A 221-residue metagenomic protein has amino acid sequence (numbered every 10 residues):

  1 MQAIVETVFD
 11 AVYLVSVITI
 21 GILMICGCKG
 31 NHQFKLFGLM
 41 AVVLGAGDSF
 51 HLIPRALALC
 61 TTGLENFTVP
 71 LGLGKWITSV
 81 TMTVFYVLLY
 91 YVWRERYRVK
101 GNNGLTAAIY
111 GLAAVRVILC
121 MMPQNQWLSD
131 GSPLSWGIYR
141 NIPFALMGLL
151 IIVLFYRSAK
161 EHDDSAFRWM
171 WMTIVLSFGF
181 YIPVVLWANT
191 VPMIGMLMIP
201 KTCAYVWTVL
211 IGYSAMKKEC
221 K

Functional and structural regions predicted by a protein language model:
M1-T19: Hydrophobic transmembrane alpha-helical segments in integral membrane proteins
A3-E6, L64-W76, S129-I142, V191-K201: Non-cytosolic membrane-interface motifs at loop->transmembrane helix junctions
V17-G27, V87-W93, I118-P123, I142-R168 (+2 more regions): Alpha-helical transmembrane segments in multipass membrane proteins, preferentially the mid-helix core
G21-C28, F50-T106, C120, F155 (+1 more regions): Internal transmembrane alpha-helix with an interfacial aromatic "cap," most often the third helix
C26-F37, W93-L105, S132-P133, R157-W169 (+1 more regions): Membrane-interface helix-boundary motifs at transmembrane edges
A46-T61, A114-S132, I174-I194: C-terminal ends of transmembrane alpha-helices and the immediately adjacent extracellular/lumenal or cytosolic loop
V80-I151: Membrane-proximal helix-loop-helix units in multi-pass membrane proteins
W171-K217: Terminal transmembrane helical module of multi-pass membrane proteins
